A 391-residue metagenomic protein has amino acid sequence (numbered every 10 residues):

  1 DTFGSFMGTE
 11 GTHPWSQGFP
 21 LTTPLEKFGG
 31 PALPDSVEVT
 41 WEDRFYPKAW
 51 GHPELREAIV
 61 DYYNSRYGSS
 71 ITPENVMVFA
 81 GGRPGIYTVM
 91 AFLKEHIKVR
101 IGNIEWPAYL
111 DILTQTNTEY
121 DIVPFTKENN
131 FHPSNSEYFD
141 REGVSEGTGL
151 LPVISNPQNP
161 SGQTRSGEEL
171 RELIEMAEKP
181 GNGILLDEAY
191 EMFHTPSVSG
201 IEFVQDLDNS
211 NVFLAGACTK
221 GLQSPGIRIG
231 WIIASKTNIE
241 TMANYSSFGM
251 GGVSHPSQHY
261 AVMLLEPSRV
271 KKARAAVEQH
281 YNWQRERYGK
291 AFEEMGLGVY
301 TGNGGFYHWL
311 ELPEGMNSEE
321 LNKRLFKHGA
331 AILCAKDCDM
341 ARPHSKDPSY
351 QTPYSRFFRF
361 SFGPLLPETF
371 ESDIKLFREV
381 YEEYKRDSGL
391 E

Functional and structural regions predicted by a protein language model:
D1-W50, S65, G147, N182 (+1 more regions): N-terminal "arm"/small-domain region of PLP-dependent enzymes with the aminotransferase-like
P14, E105, V262, E278-G289 (+2 more regions): Conserved glycine-rich beta-strand-loop-beta hairpin in the small C-terminal domain of fold type I
W15-G18, I59, V76, V99 (+9 more regions): Generic structural signal for small/hydrophobic residues in well-ordered secondary structure, especially within
G18-T22, R83-P84, E105-P107, E128 (+9 more regions): Short, solvent-exposed loop/turn segments at secondary-structure junctions
T22-T23, Y281-N282, G296-G329, D337: Conserved PLP-binding catalytic core of the aspartate aminotransferase-like
V39-P180, E191-L207, F213, K375 (+1 more regions): Conserved core of the PLP fold type I
R56-A58, Q205-Q279, E286-F292, K375 (+2 more regions): Conserved core segment of the aminotransferase class I/II
A234, W309-M316, I332-Y381: Conserved PLP-binding active-site segment of the aspartate aminotransferase-like
